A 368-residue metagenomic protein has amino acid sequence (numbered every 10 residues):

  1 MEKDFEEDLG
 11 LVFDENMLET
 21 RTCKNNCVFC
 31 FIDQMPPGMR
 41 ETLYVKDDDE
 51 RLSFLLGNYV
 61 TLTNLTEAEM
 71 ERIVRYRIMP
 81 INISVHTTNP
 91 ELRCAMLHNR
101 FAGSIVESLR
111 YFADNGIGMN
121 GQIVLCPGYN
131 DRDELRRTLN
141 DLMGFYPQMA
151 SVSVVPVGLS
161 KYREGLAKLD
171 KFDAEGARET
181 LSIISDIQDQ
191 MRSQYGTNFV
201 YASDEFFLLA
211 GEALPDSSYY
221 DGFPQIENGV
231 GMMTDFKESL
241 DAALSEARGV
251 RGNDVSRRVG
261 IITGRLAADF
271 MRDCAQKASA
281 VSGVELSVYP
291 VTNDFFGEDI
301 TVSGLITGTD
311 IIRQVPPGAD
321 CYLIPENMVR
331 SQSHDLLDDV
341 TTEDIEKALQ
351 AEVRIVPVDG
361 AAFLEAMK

Functional and structural regions predicted by a protein language model:
M1-Q148, G158-I187: Conserved Radical SAM active-site core
F5, L9, G144-F145, G158-K368: Auxiliary Fe-S-binding modules of radical SAM enzymes
D33, S84, V155, S203 (+1 more regions): Conserved residues at the C-terminal ends of beta-strands
P80-N82, G118-N120, S151-S153, F199-Y201 (+1 more regions): Structural preference for beta-strand elements that scaffold enzyme active sites
S84, I123, S153, P290 (+1 more regions): Short loop/turn and capping residues at structural boundaries
Q122-V124, V152, I324-M328: Short glycine-rich or small-residue beta-strand-to-loop segments that form or flank ligand, phosphate, metal/Fe-S
